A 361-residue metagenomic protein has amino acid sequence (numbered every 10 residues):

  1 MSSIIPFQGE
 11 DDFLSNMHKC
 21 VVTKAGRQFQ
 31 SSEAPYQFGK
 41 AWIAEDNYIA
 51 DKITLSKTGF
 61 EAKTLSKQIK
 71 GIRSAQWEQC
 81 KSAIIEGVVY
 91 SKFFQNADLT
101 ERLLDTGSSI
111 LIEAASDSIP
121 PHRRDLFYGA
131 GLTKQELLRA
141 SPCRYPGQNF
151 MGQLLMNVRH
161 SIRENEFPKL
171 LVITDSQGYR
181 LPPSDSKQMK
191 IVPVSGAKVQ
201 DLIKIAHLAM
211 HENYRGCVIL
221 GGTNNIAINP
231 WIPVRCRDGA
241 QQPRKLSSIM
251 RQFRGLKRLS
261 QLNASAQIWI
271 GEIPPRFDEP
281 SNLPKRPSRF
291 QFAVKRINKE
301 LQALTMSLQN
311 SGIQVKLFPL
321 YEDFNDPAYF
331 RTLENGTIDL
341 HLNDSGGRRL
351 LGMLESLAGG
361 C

Functional and structural regions predicted by a protein language model:
M1-F167: Charged, low-complexity intrinsically disordered segments
G26, D175, N343: Short, conserved phosphate/pyrophosphate- and ester-handling motifs at nucleotide-, phospho-/glycolipid
F29-S31, V172, G360: Short hydrophobic-aromatic micro-motifs
Q30-S32, S176, E272: Ser/Thr-glycine-rich phosphate-binding loops at phosphate-binding pockets of nucleotides, nucleotide cofactors
R102-D105, I110-S116, V172, Q267-E272 (+1 more regions): A structural signal for short, well-ordered beta-strand segments and their strand-loop junctions that often border
S118, I162, Q177, G196-K198 (+3 more regions): Residue-level detector of flexible, active-site-proximal loop/helix-junction positions within diverse enzyme catalytic
E164-N213: Serine-esterase "nucleophile elbow" of acetyl-processing enzymes
S184-K190, I203-C361: Alpha-helical cap/lid subdomain in secreted, periplasmic, or secretory-pathway luminal O-acyl-processing enzymes
